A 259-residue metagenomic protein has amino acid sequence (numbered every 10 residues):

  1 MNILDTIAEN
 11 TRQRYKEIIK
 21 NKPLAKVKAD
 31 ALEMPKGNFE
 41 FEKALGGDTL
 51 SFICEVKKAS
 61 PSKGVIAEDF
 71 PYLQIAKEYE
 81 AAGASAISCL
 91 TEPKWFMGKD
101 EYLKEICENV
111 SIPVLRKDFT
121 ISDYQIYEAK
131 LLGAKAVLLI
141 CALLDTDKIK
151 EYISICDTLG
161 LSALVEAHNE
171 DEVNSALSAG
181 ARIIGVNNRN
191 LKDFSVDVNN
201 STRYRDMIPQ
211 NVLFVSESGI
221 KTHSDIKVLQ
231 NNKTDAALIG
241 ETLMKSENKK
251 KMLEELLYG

Functional and structural regions predicted by a protein language model:
N2-A67: An N-cap/entry alpha-helix motif that binds or orients negatively charged groups
I7, C54, Y79, A129 (+4 more regions): Conserved, mostly hydrophobic/aromatic
S51, V56, K63-L164, E170-S175 (+1 more regions): N-terminal active-site wall of soluble small-molecule enzyme domains
F96, E166, V215, G219 (+1 more regions): Active-site-adjacent beta-strand anchor residues
I121-L132, E170-A179, S216, I220-I239: Catalytic cores of alpha/beta
E128-K148, G185-F194, T234-M252: Glycine-rich phosphate-binding active-site loops on the catalytic face of alpha/beta enzymes
N200-M207, K245-G259: C-terminal helical cap(s) of enzyme catalytic domains, especially alpha/beta-barrels
S201, R205, V212-V215, K221 (+1 more regions): Catalytic alpha/beta core domains of metabolic enzymes, predominantly
